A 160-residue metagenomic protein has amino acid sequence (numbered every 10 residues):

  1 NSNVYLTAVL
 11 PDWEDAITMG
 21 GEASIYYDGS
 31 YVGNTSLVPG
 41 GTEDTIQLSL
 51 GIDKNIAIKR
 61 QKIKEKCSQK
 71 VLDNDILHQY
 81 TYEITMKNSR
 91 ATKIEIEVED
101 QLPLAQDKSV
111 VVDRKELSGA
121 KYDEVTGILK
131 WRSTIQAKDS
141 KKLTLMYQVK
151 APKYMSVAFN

Functional and structural regions predicted by a protein language model:
N1-E83, R90-V111, E116-G119, A137-Y147 (+1 more regions): Intrinsically disordered, low-complexity Ser/Thr/Pro/Gly-rich interaction regions that scaffold/cooperate
D44, V125-L129: Beta-strand-connecting loop/turn residues
I128-S140: A surface-exposed beta-strand-loop module
